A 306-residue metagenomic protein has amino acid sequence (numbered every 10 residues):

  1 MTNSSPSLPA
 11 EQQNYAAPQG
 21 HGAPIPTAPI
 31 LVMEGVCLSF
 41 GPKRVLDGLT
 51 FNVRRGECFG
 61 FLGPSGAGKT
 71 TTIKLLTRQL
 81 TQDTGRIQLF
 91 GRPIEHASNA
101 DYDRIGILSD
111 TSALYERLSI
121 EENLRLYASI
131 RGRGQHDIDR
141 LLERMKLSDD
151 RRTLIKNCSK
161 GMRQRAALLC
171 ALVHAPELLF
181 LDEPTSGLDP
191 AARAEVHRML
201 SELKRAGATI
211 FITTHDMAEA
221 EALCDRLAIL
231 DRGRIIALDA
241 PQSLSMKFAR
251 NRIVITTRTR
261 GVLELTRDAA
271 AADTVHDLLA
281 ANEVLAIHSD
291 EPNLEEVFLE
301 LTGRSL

Functional and structural regions predicted by a protein language model:
M1-C37, R304-L306: ABC-family P-loop ATPase nucleotide-binding domain
Q13-N14, G20-G22, R44, A194 (+3 more regions): Positively charged, low-complexity intrinsically disordered regions
P24, N52, S159, L244-M246 (+1 more regions): Sterically constrained small-residue positions within well-ordered secondary structures of folded domains
P24, Y115, L126, I130 (+2 more regions): A general boundary/transition motif marking the beginning of the first structured unit of a protein
P26, S119, M246-F248: Short coil/turn motifs at beta-sheet boundaries
A28-L31, L38-D225, I229-D231, A237: ABC transporter nucleotide-binding domains
C37, E121, S148, M217 (+3 more regions): Alpha-helix N-cap/helix-start and coil->helix boundary motif
S243-L306: Short, charged/small-residue-rich alpha-helical element at the C-terminal edge of ABC transporter nucleotide-binding
